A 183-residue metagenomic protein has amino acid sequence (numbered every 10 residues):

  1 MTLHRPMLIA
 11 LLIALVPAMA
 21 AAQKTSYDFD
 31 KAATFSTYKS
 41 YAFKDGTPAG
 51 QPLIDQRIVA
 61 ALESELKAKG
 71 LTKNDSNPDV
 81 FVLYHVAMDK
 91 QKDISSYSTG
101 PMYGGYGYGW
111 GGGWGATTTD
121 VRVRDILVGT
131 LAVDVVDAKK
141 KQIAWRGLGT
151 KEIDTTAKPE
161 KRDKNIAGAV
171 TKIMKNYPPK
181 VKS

Functional and structural regions predicted by a protein language model:
M1-I13: Bacterial N-terminal signal peptides that target proteins for export
H4, A22-A33, V123-T130, D137-S183: C-terminal/domain-edge helix-coil "capping" segments
A18-K69, D75-D93, K180-S183: A structural "domain/chain start" motif
K44-L53, G70-L71, T119-V121, I153-E160: Second-shell loop/turn segments in exported
I58, S96-G100, L148: "Short basic amphipathic alpha-helical interaction patches in structured regions
A60-S64, G100-G105, E152-D154, K164-G168: Short, low-complexity, polar/charged sequence segments that are solvent-exposed and flexible
K69, V80, Y84-Q142: Surface-exposed short loop/turn segments
